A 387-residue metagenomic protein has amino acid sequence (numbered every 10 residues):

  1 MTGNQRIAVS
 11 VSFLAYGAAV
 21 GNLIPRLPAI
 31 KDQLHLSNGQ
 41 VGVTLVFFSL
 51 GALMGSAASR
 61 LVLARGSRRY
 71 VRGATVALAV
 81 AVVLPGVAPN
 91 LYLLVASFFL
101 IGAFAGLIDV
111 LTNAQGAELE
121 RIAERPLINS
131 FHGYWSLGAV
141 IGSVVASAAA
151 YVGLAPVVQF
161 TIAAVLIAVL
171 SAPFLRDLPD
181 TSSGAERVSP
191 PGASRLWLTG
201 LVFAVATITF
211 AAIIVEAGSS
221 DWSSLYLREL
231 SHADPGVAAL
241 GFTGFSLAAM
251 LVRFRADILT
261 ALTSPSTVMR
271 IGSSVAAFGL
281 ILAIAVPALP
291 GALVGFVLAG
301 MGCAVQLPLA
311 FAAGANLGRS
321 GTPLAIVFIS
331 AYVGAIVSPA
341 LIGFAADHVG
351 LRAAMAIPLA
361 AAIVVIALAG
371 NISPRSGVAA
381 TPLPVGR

Functional and structural regions predicted by a protein language model:
P25-G39, D221-V237: Short amphipathic helix-loop junctions that connect adjacent transmembrane helices in Major Facilitator Superfamily/SLC
I30-K31, V62-L63, A148-G153, L227-R228 (+4 more regions): Interfacial helix-cap and linker-helix signal at transmembrane-aqueous boundaries of multi-pass secondary transporters
H35, V87-Y92, H232, A285-P287: Helix-breaking motifs and short loop linkers at transmembrane-helix boundaries and internal kinks in secondary membrane
L53-S67, A150, V252-P265, A346-D347: Helix-to-loop junctions at the C-terminal end of transmembrane segments in multipass secondary transporters
M54-Y92: Conserved MFS/SLC helix-loop-helix module at the cytosolic interface between two early adjacent transmembrane helices
G106-I122, A304-G318: Intracellular juxtamembrane helix-capping segments at the cytosolic ends of symmetry-related transmembrane helices
V157-R176, A353-N371: Symmetry-related core transmembrane helices of the 12-TM Major Facilitator Superfamily/SLC fold
T263-A310: C-terminal transmembrane helical hairpin of 12-TM major facilitator-type secondary transporters
